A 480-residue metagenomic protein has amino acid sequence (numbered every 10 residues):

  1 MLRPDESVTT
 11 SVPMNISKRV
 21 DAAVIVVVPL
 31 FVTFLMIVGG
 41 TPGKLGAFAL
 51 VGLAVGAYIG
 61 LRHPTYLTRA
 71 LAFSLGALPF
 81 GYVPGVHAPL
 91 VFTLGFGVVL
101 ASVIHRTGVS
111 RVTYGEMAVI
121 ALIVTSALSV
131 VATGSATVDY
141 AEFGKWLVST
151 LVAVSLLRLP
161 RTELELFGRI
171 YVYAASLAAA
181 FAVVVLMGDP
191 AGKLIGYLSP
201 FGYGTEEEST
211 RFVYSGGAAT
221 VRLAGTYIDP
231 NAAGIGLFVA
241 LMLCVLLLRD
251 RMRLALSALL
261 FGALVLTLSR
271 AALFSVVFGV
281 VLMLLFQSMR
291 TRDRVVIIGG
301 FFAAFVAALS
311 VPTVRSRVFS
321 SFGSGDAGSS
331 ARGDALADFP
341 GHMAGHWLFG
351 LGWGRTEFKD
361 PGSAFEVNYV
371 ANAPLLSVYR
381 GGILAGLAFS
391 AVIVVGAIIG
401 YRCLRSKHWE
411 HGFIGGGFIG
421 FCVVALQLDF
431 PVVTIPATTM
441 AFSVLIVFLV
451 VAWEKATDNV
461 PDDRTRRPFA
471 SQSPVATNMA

Functional and structural regions predicted by a protein language model:
V38-K44, Y82-L90, S135-K145, I228-G234 (+3 more regions): Helix-loop-helix junctions and helix-breaking kinks within/between transmembrane helices of multi-pass membrane
Y58-L151, W409, I419-V424: N-terminal hydrophobic segments of proteins, predominantly signal-anchor/transmembrane helices of inner/organellar
L67-T68, R111-L122, S155-F201, H408: Interfacial loop-to-transmembrane-helix boundary motif in multi-pass membrane proteins
A127-L128, G168-L268, F274-L285: Alpha-helical transmembrane segments of multi-pass inner-membrane proteins
A180-P190, Q287-S324, P340-G345, N478-M479: A membrane-periplasm/extracellular boundary helix in multi-pass inner-membrane enzymes that assemble envelope glycans
M252-R253, V281, L285, D293-R294 (+1 more regions): Hydrophobic transmembrane alpha-helices and their immediate junctions
V314-G381, G396, G400-S406: Long extracytoplasmic/lumenal interhelical loops at the membrane interface of multi-pass membrane proteins
I414-V424, F430-A480: Transmembrane alpha-helices of multi-pass inner-membrane enzymes
